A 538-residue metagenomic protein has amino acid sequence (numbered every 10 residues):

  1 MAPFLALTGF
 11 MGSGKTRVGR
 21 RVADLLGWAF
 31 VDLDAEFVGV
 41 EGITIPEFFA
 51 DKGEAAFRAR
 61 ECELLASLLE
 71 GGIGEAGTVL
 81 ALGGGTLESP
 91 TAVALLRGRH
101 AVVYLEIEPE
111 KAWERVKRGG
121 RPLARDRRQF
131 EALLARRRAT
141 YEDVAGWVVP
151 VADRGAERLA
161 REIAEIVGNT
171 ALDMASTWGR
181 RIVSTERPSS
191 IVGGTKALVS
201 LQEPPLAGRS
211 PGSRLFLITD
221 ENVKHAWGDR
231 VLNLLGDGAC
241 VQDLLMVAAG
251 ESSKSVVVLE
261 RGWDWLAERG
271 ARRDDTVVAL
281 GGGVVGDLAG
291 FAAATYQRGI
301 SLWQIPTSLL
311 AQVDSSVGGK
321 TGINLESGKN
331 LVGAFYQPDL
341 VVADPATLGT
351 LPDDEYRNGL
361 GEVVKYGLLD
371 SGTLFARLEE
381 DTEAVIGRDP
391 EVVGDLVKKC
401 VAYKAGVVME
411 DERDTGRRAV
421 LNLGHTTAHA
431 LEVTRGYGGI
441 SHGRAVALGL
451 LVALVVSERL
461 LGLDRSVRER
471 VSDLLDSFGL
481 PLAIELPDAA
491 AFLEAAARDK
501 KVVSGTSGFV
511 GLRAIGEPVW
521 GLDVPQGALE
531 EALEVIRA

Functional and structural regions predicted by a protein language model:
T16: Walker A/P-loop
L25, G77, A101, R138-R181 (+1 more regions): NTP-dependent small-molecule kinase module
L33-R97: ATP-dependent small-molecule kinase phosphotransfer cores that center on conserved nucleotide phosphate-binding segments
G98-T140: A glycine- and Lys/Arg-enriched "phosphate-lid" helix/loop adjacent to the NTP-binding pocket of small-molecule kinases
A175-T276: ATP/NTP phosphate-donor binding region
F291-A384: A glycine/threonine-rich phosphate-anchoring loop and its flanking beta-alpha core in nucleotide/phosphate-binding
E355, G361-V364, G462-A538: C-terminal charged capping/lid subdomain of soluble metabolic enzymes
A376-A490: Active-site segments that bind and position negatively charged phosphate/pyrophosphate groups
